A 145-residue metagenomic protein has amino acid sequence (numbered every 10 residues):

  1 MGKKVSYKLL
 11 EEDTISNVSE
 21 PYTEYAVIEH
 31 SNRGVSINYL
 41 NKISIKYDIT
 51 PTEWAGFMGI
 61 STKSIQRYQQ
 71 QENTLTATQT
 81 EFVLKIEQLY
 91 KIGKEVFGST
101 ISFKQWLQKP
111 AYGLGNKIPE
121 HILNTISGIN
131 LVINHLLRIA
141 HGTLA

Functional and structural regions predicted by a protein language model:
M1-A145: Non-transmembrane "mature" sequence context
